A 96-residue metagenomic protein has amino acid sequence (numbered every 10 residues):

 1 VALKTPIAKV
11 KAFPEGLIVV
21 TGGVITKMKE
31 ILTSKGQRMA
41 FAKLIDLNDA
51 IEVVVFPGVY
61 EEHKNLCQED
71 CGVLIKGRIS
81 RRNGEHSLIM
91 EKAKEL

Functional and structural regions predicted by a protein language model:
V1-L96: Noncatalytic, beta-rich nucleic-acid-contacting surfaces in large DNA/RNA-processing enzymes
